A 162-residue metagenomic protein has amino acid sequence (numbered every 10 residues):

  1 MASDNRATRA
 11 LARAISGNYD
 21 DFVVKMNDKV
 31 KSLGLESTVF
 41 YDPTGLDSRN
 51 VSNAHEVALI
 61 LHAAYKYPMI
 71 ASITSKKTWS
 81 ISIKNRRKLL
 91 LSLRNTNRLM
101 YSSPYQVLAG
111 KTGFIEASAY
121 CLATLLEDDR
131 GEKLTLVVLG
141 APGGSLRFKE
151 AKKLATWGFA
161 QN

Functional and structural regions predicted by a protein language model:
M1, R13, S75: Phosphate-coordinating loops and pocket residues in cytosolic domains that bind phosphorylated ligands
A2-N5, R130: Short flexible coil/turn linkers enriched for glycine and charged/polar residues that connect secondary-structure
D4-R13, V39: Substrate-binding clefts and substrate-entry loops adjacent to catalytic sites of polymer-processing enzymes acting on
S16-N162: Penicillin-recognizing serine hydrolase domain
